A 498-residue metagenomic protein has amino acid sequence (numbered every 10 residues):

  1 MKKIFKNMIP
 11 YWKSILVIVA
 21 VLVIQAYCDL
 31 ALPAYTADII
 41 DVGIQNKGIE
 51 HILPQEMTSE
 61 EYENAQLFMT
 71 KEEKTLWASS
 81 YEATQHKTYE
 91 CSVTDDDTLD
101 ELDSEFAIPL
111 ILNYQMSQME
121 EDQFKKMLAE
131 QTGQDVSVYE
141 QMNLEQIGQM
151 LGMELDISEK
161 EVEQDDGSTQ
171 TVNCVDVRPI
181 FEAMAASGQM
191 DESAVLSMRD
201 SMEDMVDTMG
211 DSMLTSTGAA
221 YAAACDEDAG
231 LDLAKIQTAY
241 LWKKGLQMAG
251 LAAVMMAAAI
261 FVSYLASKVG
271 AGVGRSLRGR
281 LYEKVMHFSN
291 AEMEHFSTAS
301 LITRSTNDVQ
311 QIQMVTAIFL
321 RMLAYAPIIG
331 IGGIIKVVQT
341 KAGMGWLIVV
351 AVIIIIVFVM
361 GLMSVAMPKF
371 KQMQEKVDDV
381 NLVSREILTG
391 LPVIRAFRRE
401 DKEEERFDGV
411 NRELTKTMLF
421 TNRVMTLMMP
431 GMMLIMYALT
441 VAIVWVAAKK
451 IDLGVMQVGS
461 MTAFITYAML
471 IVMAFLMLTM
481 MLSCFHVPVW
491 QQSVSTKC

Functional and structural regions predicted by a protein language model:
M1-L32, T36-A249, V254, A258 (+10 more regions): Membrane-integrated ABC transporters
P10-W12, D176, M184, G188-M198 (+6 more regions): An intracellular "coupling" helix at the cytosolic face of ABC transporter transmembrane type-1 domains
L16, A20, W242, L246 (+11 more regions): Internal alpha-helical transmembrane segments of multi-pass membrane proteins, especially GPCRs
V17-I24, I318-Q372, W445-M456: Transmembrane helices of ABC transporter permease
I24-C28, L32, A249, A253-G270 (+9 more regions): Hydrophobic alpha-helical membrane-associated segments
G274-M286, V377-R385: Membrane-cytosol interface motif
K336-I353, F420-S493: Helix-loop-helix
